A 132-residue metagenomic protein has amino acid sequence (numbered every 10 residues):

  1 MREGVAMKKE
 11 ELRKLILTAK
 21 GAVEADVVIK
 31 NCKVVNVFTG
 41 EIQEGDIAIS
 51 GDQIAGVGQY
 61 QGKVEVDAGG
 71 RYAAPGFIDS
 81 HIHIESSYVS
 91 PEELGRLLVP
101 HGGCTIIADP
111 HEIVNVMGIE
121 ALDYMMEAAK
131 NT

Functional and structural regions predicted by a protein language model:
M1-A6: Short, Lys/Arg-enriched N-terminal segments with co-localized hydrophobic residues within the first ~10-30 amino acids
K8-P75: Histidine-rich, glycine-flanked metal-binding segment
K9-A19, G95-T132: Divalent-metal coordination cores built from histidine and acidic residues
E24-I29, Y60-A108: Replace "His-x-His-based motif
I42, S87, N115-G118: Alpha-helix N-cap/helix-start motif
I47-A55, I84-E85, R96-V99, M125-E127: Short, low-complexity, polar/charged sequence segments that are solvent-exposed and flexible
